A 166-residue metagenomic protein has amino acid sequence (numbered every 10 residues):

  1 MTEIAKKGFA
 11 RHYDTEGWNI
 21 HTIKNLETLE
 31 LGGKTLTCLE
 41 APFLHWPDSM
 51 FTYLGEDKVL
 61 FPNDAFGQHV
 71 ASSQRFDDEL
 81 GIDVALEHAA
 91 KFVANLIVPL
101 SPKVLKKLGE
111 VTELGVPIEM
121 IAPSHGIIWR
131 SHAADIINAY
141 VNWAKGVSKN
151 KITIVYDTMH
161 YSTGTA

Functional and structural regions predicted by a protein language model:
M1-A5: Short internal beta-strands
K7-R11, T165: Phosphate- and divalent-cation-binding pockets in alpha/beta enzyme and binding domains that engage nucleotide-derived
Y13-E79: Catalytic core of the metallo-beta-lactamase
G55, V59-E87, N95-S148: Divalent-metal (often Zn2+) His-rich catalytic cores of metallo-beta-lactamase-fold enzymes
K151-Y156: Short hydrophobic beta-strand segments
M159-A166: Redox- and metal-dependent alpha/beta enzyme cores, enriched for Fe-S-associated oxidoreductases and cofactor-handling
